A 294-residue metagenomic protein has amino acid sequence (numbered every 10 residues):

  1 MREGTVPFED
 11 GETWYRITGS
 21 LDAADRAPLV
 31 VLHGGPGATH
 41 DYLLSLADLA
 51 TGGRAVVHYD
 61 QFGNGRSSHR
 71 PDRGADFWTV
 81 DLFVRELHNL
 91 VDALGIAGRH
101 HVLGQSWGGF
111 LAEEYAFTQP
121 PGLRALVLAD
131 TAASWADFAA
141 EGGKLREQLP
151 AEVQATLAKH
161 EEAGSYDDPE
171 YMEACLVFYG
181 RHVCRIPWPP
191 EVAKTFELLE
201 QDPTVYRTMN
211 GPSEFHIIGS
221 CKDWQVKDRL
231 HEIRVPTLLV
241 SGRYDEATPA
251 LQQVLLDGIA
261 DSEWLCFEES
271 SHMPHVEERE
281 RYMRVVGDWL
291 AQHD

Functional and structural regions predicted by a protein language model:
M1-E12: N-terminal cap/lid segment of alpha/beta-hydrolase-fold proteins
G11-D76: Conserved HGGG/HGGXW glycine-rich cap/lid loop of the alpha/beta-hydrolase fold
H58-W107, R284: Active-site loop/oxyanion-hole signature of alpha/beta-hydrolase fold enzymes
Q61, T131, E269: Active-site loop/turn elements of alpha/beta-hydrolase fold enzymes, especially the short glycine-/histidine-rich
G98-E141: Conserved hydrolase catalytic core segment
E147-V235: Alpha/beta-hydrolase
S220, W224-S270: Conserved loop-alpha-helix segment in the C-terminal half of the alpha/beta-hydrolase fold that carries the catalytic
D261-D294: Catalytic active-site module of serine/aspartate enzymes centered on a nucleophile-bearing elbow/loop
